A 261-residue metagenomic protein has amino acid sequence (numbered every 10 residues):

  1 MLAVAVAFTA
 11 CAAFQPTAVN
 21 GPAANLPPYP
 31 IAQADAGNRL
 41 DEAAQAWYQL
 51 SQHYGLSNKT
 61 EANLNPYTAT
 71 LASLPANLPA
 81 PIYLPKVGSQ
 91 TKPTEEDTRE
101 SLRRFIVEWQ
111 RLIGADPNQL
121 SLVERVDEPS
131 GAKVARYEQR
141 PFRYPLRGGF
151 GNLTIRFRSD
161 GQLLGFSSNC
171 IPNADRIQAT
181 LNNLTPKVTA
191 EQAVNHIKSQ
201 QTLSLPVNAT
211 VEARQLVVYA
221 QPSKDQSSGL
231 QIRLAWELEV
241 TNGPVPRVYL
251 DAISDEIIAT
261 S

Functional and structural regions predicted by a protein language model:
A7-A10: C-terminal motif of bacterial Sec signal peptides marking the signal peptidase cleavage site
F14-S261: Segments that shape or occlude catalytic/ligand-binding pockets
